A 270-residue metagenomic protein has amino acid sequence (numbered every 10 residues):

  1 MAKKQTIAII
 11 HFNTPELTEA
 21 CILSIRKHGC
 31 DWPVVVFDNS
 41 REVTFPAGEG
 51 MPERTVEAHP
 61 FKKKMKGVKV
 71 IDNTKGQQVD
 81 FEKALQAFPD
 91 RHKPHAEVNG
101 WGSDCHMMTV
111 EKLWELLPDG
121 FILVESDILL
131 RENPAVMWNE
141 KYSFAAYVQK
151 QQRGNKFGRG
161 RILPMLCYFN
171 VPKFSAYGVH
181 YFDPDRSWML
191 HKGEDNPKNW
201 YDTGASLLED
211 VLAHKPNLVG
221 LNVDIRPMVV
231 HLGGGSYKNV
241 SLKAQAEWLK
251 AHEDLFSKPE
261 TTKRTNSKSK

Functional and structural regions predicted by a protein language model:
M1-L23: N-proximal low-complexity "stem/linker" segments adjacent to membrane-targeting elements
L23-W32: Short, acidic, metal-binding catalytic loop of nucleotide-sugar glycosyltransferases
D38-S40: Acidic ATP/Mg2+-coordinating residue in the GHKL
T44-L117: Active-site-proximal specificity loops/subdomain of glycosyltransferases
P118-L129: Short beta-strand-to-loop acidic/aromatic patch adjacent to the donor-nucleotide binding site
E132-F157: Conserved donor-nucleotide/metal-binding helix-loop-beta segment in metal-dependent transferases, i.e., the alpha-helix
L163-V179: Conserved nucleotide-sugar donor-binding and metal-coordinating catalytic region shared by glycosyltransferases
S175-W248: Catalytic core and acceptor-binding pocket of nucleotide-sugar-dependent glycosyltransferases
